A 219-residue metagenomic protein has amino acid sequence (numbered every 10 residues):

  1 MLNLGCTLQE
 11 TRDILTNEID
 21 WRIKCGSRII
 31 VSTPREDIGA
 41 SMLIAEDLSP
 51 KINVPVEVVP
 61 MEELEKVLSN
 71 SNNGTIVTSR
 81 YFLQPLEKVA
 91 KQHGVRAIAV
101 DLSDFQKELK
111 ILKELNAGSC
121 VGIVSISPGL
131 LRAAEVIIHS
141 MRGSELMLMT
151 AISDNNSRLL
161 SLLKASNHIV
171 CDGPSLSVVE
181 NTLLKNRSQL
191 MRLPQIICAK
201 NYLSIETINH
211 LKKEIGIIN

Functional and structural regions predicted by a protein language model:
M1-P55: Helix-turn-helix/homeodomain-like alpha-helical modules used for DNA recognition and transcription-factor dimerization
V31-N219: C-terminal regulatory/effector modules of DNA-binding transcriptional regulators
